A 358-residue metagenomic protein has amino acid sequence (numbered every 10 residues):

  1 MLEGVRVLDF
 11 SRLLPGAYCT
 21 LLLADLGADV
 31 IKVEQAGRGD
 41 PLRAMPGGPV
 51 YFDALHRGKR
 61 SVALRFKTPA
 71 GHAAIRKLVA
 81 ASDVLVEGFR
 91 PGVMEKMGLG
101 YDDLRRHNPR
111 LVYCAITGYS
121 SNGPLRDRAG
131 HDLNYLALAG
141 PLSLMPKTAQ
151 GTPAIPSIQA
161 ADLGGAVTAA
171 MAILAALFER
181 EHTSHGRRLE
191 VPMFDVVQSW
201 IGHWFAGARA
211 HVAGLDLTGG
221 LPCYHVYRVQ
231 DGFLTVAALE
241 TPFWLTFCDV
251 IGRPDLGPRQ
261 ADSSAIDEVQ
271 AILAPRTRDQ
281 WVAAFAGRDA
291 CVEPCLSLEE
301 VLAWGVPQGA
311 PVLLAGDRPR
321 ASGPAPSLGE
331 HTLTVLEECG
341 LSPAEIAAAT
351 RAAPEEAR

Functional and structural regions predicted by a protein language model:
M1-H185, S327, L333-R358: N-terminal helix-loop segment corresponding to the beta1-alpha1 unit of nucleotide/adenylate-binding folds
V30-V33, A286-E300, S342-A347: Short, well-structured beta-strand/strand-turn elements
G37, G118-S120, M193-Q198, D231 (+3 more regions): Glycine-rich beta-alpha junction loops
R43-D53, G214, C295-V335: Active-site-adjacent capping/gating segments
A154-G164, L215, L221-Y224, F233-T235 (+1 more regions): A short glycine-threonine-serine/GTX helix/turn-capping micro-motif
L177-G214: Substrate-binding/catalytic subdomain of NAD(P)-dependent oxidoreductase enzymes
H211, T218-R288, V292: Aromatic-enriched alpha-helical interface/lid elements that frame and gate functional surfaces
G257-A271, C295-W304, A344-R358: Short linear loop/turn motifs
